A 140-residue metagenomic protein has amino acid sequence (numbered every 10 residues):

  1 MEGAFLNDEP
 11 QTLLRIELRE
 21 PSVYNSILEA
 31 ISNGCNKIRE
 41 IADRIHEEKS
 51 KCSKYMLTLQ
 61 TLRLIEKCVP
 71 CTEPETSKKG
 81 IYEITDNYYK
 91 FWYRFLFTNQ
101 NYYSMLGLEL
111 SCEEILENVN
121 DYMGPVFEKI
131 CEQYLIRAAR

Functional and structural regions predicted by a protein language model:
E2-R140: Accessory nucleic acid-recognition modules appended to NTPase machines
